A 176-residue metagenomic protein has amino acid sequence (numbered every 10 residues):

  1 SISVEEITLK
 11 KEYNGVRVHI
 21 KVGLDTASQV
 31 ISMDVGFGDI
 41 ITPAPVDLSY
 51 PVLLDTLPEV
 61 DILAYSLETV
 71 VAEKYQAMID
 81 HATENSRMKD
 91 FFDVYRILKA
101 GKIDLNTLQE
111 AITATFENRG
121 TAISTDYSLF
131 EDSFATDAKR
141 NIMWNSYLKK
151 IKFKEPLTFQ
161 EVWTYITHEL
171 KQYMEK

Functional and structural regions predicted by a protein language model:
S1-K176: Structured mid-to-C-terminal alpha-helical surface segments
